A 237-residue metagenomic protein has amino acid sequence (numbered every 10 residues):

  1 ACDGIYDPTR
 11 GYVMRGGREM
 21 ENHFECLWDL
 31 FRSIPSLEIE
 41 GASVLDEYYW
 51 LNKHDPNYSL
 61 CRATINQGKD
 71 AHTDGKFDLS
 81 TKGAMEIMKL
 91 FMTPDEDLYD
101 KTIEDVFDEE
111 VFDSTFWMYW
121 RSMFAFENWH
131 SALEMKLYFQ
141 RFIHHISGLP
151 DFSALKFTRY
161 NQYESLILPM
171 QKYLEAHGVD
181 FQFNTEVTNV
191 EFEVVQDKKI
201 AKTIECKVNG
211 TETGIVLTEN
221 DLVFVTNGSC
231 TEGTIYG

Functional and structural regions predicted by a protein language model:
A1-E19: Conserved N-terminal glycine-rich FAD pyrophosphate-binding loop of Rossmann-like flavoproteins
C2, E134, T234-G237: Short, solvent-exposed loop/turn and secondary-structure capping segments
T9-M14, K101, G148-F157: Glycine- and acidic
R15-S33, L60: Elongated alpha-helical scaffolds
C26-S33, Y119, S165-A176: Amphipathic alpha-helical segments that form well-ordered structural scaffolds and often line/cohere around active
S36-R141, K156: Rossmann-like flavin
Q140-L222, N227-G228: Helical element adjacent to the flavin cofactor pocket in flavoenzyme catalytic cores
I215, E232-I235: Short helix/loop capping segments that flank catalytic or ligand/cofactor-binding pockets
